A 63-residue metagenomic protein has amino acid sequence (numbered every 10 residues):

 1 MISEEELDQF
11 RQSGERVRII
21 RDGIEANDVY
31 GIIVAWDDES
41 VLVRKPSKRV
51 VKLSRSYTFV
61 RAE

Functional and structural regions predicted by a protein language model:
M1-E63: Conserved RNA-binding domains used in RNP assembly and mRNA/RNA metabolism
